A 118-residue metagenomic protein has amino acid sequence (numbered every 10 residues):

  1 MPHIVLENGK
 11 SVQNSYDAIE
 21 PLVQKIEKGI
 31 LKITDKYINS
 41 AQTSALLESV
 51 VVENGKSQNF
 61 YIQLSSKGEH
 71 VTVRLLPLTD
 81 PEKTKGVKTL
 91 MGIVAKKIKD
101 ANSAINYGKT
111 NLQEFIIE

Functional and structural regions predicted by a protein language model:
P2-E7, V12-T72, L76-E118: Ser/Thr-rich, low-complexity intrinsically disordered terminal regions
